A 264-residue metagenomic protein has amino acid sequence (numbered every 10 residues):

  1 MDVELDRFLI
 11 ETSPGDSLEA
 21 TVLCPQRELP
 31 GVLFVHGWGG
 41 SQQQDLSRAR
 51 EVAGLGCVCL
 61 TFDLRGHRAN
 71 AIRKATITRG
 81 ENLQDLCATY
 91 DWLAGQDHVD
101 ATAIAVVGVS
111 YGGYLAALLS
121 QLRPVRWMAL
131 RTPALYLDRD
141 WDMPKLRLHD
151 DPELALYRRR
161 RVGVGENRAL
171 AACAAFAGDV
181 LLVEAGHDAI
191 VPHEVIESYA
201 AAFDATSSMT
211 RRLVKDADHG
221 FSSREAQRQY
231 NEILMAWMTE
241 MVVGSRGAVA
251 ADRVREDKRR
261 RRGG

Functional and structural regions predicted by a protein language model:
M1-P25: N-terminal cap/lid segment of alpha/beta-hydrolase-fold proteins
W38-R50, L64, E194-V195: The serine-hydrolase catalytic nucleophile loop
Q44, I77-D97: Alpha/beta-hydrolase active-site loop
E51-A71: Conserved alpha/beta-hydrolase
L118-V162: Hydrolase active-site cap/lid region
F176, L182-E184, D188: Short beta-strand/loop motif that positions the catalytic acidic residue of the alpha/beta-hydrolase fold
G178, P192-A202: Short alpha-helix in the alpha/beta-hydrolase fold that links the catalytic acid
H187-V191, G220: Acidic catalytic loop of the alpha/beta-hydrolase fold
